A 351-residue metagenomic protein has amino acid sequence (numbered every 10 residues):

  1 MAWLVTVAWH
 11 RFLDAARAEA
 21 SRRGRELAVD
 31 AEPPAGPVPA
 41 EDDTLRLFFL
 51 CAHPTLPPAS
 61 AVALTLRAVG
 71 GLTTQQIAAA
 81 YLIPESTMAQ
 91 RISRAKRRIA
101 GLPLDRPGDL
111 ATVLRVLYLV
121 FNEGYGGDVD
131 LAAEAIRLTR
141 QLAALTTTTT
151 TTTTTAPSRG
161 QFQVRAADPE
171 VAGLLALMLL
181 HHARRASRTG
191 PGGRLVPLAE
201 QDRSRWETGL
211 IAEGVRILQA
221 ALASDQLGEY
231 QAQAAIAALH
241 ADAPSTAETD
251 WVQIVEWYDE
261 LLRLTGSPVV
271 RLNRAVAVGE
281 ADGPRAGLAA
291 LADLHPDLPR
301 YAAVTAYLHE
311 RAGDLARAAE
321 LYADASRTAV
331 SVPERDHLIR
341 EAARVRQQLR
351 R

Functional and structural regions predicted by a protein language model:
M1-V7, A166: Short, aromatic/basic-enriched loop-to-helix "N-cap" motif that marks the start of an alpha-helix at regulatory
V5-L27, E41: Arg/Lys-rich amphipathic alpha helix in sigma70-family domain 2
E26-Q76, I83-T148, P157-W257: Amphipathic helix-loop-helix modules that constitute alpha-helical solenoid scaffolds
R115, L174, M178-H181, Q233 (+5 more regions): "A position-specific structural signal for the A-helix of alpha-solenoid helical repeats
T139, T146, D225, Y258 (+4 more regions): Alpha-helical junction/boundary sensor with strong preference for TPR arrays
V269-V270, P296-V304, V330-L338: Boundary/linker segments of alpha-helical solenoid repeat arrays
